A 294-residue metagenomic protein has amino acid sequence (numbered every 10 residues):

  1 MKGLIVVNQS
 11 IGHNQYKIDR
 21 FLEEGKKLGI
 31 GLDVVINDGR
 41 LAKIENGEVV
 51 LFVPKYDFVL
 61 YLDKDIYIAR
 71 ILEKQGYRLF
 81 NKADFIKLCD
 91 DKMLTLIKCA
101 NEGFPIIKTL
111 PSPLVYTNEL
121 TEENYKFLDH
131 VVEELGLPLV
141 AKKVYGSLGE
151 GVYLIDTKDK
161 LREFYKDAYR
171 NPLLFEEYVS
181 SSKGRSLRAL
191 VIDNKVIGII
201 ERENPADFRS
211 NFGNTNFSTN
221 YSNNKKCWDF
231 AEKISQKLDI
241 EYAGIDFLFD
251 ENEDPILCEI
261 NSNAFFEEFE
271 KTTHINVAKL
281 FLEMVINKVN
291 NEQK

Functional and structural regions predicted by a protein language model:
K2-N8, F85-G184, K225: Active-site nucleotide/adenylate-binding loops and adjacent lid/helix of ATP-dependent enzymes
N8-N118: Conserved N-proximal alpha/beta basic substrate-recognition cap immediately N-terminal to, or forming the N-lobe
N81, V191-I192, F249: Generic beta-strand structural signal
L139, I197-G198, A243, I256-C258: Protein kinase-like catalytic core scaffold
G146, N194, D250-E253: Short strand-connecting beta-turns/loops that link adjacent beta-strands
L148-I234, L238: Phosphate-binding site of ATP-dependent enzymes
E176, L187, I240-N252: A short glycine-rich, hydrophobically flanked beta-strand micro-motif that places a catalytic Asp/Glu for divalent metal
Q236, F249-K294: C-terminal active-site "lid" helix and adjoining low-complexity regulatory extension at the edge of ATP-using catalytic
